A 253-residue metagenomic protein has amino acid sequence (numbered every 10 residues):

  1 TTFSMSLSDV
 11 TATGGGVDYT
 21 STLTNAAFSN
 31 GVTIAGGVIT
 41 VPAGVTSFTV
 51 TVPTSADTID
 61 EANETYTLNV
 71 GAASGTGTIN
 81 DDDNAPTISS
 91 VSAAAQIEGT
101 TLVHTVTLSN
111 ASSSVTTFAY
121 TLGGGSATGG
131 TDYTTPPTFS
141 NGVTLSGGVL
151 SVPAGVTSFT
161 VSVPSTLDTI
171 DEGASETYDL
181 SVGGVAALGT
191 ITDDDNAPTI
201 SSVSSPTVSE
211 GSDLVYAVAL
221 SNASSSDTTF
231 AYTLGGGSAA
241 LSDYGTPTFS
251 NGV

Functional and structural regions predicted by a protein language model:
T1-V253: Short boundary segments that mark the start of a structured unit
